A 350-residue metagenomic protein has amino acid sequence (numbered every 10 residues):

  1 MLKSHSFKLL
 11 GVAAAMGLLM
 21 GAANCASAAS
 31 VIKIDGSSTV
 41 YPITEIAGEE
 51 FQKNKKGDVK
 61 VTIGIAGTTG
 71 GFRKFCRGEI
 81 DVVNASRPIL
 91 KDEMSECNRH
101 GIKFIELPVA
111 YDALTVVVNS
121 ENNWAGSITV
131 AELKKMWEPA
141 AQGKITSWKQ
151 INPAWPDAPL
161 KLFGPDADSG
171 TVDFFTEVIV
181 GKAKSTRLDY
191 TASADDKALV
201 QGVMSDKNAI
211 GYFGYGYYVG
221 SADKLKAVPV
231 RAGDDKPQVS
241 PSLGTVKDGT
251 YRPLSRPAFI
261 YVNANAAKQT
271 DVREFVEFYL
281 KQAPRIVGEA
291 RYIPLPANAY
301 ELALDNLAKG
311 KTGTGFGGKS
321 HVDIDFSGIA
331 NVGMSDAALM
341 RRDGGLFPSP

Functional and structural regions predicted by a protein language model:
L2-V12: Bacterial N-terminal signal peptides that target proteins for export
L10-A22: Bacterial N-terminal signal peptides
A28-P350: Flexible loop/hinge segments at secondary-structure junctions
